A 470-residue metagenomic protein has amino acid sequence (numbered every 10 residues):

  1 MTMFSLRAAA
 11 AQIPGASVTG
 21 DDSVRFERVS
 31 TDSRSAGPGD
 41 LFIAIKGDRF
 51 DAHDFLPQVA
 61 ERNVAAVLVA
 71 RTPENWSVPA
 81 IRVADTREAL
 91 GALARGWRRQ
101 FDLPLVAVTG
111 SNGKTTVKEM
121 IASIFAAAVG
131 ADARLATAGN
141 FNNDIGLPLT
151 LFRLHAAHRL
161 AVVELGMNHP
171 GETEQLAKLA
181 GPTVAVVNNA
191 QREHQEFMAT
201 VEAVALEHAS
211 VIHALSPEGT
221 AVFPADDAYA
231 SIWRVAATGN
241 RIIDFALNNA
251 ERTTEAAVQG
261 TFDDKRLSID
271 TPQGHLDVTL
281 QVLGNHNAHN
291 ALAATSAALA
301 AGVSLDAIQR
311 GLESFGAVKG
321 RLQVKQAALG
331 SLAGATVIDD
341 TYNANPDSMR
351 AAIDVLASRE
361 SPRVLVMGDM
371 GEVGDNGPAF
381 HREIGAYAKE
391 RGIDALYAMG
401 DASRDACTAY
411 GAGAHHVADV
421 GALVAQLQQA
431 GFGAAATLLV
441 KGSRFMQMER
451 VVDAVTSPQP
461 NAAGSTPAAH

Functional and structural regions predicted by a protein language model:
M1-V18, A36-L41, G47, D51-D54 (+11 more regions): ATP-dependent carboxylate-amine ligase
T2-T109, T116-A127, I145, F152 (+2 more regions): Short, basic phosphate-binding NTP loop
A9, D40, V59, L93 (+14 more regions): Residue-level signal for inorganic ion chemistry
L56, A60-E61, A177-K178, K389: Non-catalytic positions within long, well-ordered alpha-helices that form the structural scaffold/packing of enzyme
V67-E74, A225-A228, L247-A250, G400-R404 (+1 more regions): Short, polar loop motifs at secondary-structure junctions
W76, A89-A225, Y229-T238, G433-A434 (+1 more regions): Phosphate-binding loop of NTP-binding sites
S77-T86, G239-A246, A256-Q259, Y410-A418: Active-site regions of enzymes building and remodeling cell-envelope glycoconjugates
K118-A122, V258-L276, Q323: Acidic-glycine-rich active-site phosphate/pyrophosphate-binding loop
